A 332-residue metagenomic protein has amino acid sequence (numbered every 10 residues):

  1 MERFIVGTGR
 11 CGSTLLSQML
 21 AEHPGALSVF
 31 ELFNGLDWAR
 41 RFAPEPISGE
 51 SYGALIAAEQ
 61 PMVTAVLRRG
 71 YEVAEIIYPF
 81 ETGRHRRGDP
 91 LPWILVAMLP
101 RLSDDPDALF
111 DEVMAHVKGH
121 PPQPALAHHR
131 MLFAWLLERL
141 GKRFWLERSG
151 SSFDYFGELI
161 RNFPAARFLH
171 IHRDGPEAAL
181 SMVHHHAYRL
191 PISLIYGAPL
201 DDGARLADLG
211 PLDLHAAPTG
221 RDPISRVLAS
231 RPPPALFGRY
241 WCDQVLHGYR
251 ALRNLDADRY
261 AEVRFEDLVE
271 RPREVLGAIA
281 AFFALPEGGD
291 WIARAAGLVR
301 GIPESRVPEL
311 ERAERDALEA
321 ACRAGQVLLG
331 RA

Functional and structural regions predicted by a protein language model:
M1-G9, A57-A58, Y78-R84, P121-Q123 (+2 more regions): PAPS-dependent sulfotransferases, especially Golgi type II membrane carbohydrate sulfotransferases
V6-T8, L146-S152, H172-R173, F265: Short His-Asn-centered micro-motif
T14-A26: A conserved segment at the C-terminal end of the G1
L15, Y155-R161: A short acidic, amphipathic alpha-helical/loop segment
L32-W145, I195, A204-S225: PAPS-dependent sulfation machinery
N34, R173-E177, L268-V269: Conserved nucleotide-binding/hydrolysis micro-motifs of P-loop NTPases
R148-S149, L159-H184: Conserved phosphate-donor/acceptor-positioning beta-strand/loop module used by diverse small-molecule
